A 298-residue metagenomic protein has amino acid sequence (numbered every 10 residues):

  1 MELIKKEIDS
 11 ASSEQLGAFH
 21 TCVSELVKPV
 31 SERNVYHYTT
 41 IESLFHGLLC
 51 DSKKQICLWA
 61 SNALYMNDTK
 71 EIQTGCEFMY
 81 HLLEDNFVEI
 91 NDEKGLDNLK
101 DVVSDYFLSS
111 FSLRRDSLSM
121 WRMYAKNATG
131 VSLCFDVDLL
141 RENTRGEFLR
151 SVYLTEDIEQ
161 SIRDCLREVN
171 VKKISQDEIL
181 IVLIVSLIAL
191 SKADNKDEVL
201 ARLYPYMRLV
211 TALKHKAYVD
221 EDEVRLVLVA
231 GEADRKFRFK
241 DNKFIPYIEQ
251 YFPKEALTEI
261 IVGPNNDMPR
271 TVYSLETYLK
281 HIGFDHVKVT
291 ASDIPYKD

Functional and structural regions predicted by a protein language model:
M1-D298: Partner-binding and oligomerization surfaces adjacent to conserved cores of proteins that assemble macromolecular
